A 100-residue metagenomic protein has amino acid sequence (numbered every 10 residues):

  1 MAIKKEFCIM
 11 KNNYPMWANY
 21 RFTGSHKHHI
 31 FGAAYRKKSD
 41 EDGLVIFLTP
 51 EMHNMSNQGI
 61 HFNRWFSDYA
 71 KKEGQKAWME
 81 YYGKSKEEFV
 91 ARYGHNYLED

Functional and structural regions predicted by a protein language model:
M1-H26, E51: Short cysteine-rich loop/turn motifs with clustered Cys
N13-Y14, H26-H29, H53, H61 (+1 more regions): Histidine (H) residue identity feature
T23, L44-V45: Conserved catalytic motifs of the protein kinase core domain
T23-R36: Short recognition patches in nucleic-acid-associated and regulatory proteins
R36-L44, N54-D100: Polybasic, low-complexity binding patches
I46-P50: Cysteine-rich micro-motifs
